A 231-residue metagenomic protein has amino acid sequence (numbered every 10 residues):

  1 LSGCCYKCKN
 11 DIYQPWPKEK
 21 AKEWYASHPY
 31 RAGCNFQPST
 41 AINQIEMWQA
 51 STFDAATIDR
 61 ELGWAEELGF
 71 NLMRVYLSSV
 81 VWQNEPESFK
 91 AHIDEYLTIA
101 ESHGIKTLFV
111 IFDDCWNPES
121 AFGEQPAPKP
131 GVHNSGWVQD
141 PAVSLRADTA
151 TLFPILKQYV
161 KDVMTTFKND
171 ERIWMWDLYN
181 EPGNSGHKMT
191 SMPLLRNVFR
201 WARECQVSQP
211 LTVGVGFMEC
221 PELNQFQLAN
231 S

Functional and structural regions predicted by a protein language model:
D11-S231: Active-site mouth of glycoside hydrolases
